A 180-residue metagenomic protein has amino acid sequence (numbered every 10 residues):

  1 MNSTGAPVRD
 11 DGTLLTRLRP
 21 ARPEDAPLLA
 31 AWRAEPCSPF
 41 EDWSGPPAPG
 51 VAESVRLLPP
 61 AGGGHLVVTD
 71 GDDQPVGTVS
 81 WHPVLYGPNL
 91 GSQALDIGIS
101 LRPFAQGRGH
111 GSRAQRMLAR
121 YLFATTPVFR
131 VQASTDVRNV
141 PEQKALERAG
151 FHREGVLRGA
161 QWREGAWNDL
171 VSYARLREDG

Functional and structural regions predicted by a protein language model:
M1-A34, H65, T69-G180: Acyl-donor (CoA/ACP) binding surface of acyl/acetyltransferases
A34-R56: Conserved GNAT-fold acetyl-CoA-binding loop/helix
R56-V67: A short helix-loop-beta-strand connector motif used in the catalytic cores of GNAT acetyltransferases and, in some
